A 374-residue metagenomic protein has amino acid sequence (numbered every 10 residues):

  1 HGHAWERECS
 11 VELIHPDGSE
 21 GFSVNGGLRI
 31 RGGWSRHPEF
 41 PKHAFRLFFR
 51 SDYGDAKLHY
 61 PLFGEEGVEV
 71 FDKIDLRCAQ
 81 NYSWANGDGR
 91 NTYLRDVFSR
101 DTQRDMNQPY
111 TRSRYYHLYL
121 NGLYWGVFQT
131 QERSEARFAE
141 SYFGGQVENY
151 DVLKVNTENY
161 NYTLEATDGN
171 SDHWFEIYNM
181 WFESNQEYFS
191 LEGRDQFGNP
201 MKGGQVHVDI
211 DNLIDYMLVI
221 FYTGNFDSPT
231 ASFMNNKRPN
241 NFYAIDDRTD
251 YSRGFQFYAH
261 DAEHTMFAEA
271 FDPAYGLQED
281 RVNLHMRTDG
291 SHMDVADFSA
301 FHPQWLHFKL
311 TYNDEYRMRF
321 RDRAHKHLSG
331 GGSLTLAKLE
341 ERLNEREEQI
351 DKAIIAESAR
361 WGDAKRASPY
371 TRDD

Functional and structural regions predicted by a protein language model:
H1-A4, S10, G33-R36, F40 (+6 more regions): Middle-to-C-terminal accessory/interaction subdomains
H1-L164: Conserved ATP-binding subdomain of kinase catalytic cores across diverse folds
